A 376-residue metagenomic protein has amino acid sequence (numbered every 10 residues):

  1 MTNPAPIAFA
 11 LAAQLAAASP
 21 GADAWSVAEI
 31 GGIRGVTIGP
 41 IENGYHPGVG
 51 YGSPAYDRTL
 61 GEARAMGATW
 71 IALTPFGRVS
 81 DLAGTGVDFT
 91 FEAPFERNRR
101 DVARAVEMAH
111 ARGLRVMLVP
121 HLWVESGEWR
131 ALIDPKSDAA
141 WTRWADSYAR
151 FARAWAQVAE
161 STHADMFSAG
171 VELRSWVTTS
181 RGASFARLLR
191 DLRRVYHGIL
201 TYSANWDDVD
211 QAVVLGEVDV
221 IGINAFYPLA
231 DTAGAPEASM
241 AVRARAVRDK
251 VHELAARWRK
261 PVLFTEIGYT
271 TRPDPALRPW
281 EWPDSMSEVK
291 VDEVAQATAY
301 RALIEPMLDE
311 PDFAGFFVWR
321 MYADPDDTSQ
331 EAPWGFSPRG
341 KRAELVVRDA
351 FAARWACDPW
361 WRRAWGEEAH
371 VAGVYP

Functional and structural regions predicted by a protein language model:
D23-A63: Boundary/entry segment of secreted carbohydrate-active catalytic domains
I30, P47, Y51, E281-E288 (+3 more regions): Aromatic-rich peripheral "rim/lid" segments of glycoside hydrolase catalytic domains that contact and position glycan
R34, G39, M66-V87, R97-V177 (+1 more regions): Substrate-binding cleft and catalytic face of glycoside hydrolase catalytic domains, especially the flexible beta-alpha
E42-G48, T85-R99, S137-A149, G170-G182 (+2 more regions): The substrate-binding groove and active-site-proximal loops of carbohydrate-active enzymes, especially glycoside
G48-A63, A145-V158, N205-V214, A297-P306: Short, acidic/polar
A63, I71, A109, F167 (+5 more regions): Conserved, mostly hydrophobic/aromatic
N98-R99, R104, A111-R112, V119 (+8 more regions): Glycoside hydrolase catalytic-domain groove-lining segments
R150-F151, M166, T179-Y202: Active-site neighborhood of glycoside hydrolase catalytic domains
